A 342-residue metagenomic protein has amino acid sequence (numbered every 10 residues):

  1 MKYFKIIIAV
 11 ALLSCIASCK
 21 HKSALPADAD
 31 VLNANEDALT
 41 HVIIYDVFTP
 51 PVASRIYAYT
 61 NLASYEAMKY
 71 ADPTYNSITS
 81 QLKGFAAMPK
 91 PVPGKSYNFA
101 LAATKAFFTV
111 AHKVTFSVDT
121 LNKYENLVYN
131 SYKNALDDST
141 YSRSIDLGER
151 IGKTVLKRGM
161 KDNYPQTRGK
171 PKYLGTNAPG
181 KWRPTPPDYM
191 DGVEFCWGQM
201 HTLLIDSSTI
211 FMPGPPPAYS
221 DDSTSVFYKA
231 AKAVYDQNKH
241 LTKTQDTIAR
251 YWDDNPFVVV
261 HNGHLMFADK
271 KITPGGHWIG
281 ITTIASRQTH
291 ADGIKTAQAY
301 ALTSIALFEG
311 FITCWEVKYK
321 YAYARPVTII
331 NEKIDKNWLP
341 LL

Functional and structural regions predicted by a protein language model:
M1-A27: Bacterial Sec-dependent N-terminal signal peptides
K20-L342: Acidic/polar surface patches and capping/hinge elements
